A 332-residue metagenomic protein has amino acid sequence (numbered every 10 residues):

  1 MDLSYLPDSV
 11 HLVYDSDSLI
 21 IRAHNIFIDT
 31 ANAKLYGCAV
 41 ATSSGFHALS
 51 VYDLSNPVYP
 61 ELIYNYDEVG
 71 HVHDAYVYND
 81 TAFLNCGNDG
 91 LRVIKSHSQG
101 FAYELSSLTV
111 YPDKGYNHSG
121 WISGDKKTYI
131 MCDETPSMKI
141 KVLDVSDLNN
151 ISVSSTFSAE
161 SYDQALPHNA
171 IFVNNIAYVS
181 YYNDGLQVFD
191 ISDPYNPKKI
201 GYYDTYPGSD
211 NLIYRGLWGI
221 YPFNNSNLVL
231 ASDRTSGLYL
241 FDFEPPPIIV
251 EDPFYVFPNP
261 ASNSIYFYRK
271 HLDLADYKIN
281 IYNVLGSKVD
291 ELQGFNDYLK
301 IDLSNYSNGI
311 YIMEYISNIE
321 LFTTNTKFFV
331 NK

Functional and structural regions predicted by a protein language model:
M1-P247: Feature marking well-ordered beta-strand scaffolds used for ligand recognition
P253-F257, A261-K332: C-terminal outer-membrane/trafficking sorting elements
